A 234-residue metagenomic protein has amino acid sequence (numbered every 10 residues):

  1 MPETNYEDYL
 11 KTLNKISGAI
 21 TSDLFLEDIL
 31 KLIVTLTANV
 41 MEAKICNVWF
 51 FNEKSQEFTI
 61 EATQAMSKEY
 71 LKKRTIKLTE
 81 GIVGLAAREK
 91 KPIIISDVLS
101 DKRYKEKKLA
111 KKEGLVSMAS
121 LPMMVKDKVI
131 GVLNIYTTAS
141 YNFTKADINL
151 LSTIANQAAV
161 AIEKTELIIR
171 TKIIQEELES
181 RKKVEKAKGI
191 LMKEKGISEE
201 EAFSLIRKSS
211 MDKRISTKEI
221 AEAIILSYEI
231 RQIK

Functional and structural regions predicted by a protein language model:
M1-S22, L26-D28, I174-E185: Signal-transmission linkers at sensory-effector interfaces
T12-I20, F25-V48, L205: Amphipathic alpha-helical coiled-coil segments that mediate homodimerization and allosteric signal transmission
T35-A38, I45-L71: GAF sensory/regulatory domain recognition with acknowledged cross-activation on helical regulatory dimers
F51, E57, K68-D101: Regulatory sensory and allosteric helical modules in signal-transduction proteins and certain transcription factors
E57, M66-E69, S96-S117, T137: Signal-transducing coupling segments at domain and membrane junctions
M66, V132-N142, T153: Short beta-strand-to-loop transition segments that serve as allosteric relay/switch motifs in sensory/regulatory domains
V116-V125: A short, aliphatic-rich beta-strand micro-motif
I148, S152-A159: Allosteric cytosolic regulatory segments
